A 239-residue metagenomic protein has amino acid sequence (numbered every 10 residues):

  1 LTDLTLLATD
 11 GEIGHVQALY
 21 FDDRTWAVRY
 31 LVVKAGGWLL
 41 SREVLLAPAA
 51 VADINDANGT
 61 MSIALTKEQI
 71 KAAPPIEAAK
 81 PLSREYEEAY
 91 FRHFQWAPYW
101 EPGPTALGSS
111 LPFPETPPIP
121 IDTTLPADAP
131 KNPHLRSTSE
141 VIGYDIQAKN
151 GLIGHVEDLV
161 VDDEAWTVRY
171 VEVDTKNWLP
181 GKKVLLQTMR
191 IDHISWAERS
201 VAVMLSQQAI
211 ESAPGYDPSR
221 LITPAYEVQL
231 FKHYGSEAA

Functional and structural regions predicted by a protein language model:
L1-A239: Peripheral interaction segments used for macromolecular assembly
